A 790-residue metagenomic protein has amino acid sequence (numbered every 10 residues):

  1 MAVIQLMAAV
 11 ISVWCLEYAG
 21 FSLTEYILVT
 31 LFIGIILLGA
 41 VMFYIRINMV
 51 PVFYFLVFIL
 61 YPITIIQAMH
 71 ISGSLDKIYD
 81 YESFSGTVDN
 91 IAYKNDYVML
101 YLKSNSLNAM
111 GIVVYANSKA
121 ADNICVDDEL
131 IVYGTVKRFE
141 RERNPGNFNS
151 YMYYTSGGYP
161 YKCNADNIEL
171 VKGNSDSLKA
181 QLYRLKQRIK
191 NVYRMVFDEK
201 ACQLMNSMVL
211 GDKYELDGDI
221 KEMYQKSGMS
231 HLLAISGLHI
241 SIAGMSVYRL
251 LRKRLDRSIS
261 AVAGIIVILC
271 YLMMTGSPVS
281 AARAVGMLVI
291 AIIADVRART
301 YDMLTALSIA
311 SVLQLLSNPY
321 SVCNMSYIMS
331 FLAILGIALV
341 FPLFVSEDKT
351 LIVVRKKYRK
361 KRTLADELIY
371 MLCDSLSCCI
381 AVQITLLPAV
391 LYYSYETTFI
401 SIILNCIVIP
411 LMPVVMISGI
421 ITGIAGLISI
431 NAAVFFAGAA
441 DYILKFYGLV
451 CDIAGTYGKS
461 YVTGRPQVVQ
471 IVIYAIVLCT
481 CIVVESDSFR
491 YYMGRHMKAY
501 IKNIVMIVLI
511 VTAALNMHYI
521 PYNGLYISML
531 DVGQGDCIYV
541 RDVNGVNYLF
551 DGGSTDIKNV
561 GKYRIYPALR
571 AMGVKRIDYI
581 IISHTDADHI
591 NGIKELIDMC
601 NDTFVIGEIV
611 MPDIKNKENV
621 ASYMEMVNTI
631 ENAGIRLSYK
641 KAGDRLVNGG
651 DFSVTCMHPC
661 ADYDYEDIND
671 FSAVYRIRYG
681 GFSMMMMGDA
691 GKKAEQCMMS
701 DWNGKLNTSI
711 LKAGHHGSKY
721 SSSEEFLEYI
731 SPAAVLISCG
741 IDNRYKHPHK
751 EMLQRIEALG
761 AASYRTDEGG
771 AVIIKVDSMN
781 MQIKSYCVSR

Functional and structural regions predicted by a protein language model:
M1-L75, R283, A437, S488-Y492: N-terminal leader/targeting segments
A9, S277-Y492, A690, M698 (+3 more regions): Internal transmembrane alpha-helical bundles of multi-pass membrane proteins
L23-L28, Y44-F55, R257-I259, L368-C373 (+2 more regions): Membrane-interfacial entry segments at the cytosolic side of transmembrane helices
Y54-H231, Y563-P567, R576, N616 (+5 more regions): Membrane-interface helix/helix-cap signal primarily in integral membrane proteins
S156-M287, I292, I384, S528 (+6 more regions): Aromatic-rich juxtamembrane segments at the membrane interface
K213, L315-C323, D452-Y579, N628-N707 (+1 more regions): Core dinuclear metal-dependent hydrolase active-site scaffold
V543-Y548, G553-M611, D701-S718, S731-L736: Active-site metal-binding motif and surrounding structural segment of the metallo-beta-lactamase
E608, E695-G770: Cap/insert and terminal regions of metallo-dependent hydrolase folds
